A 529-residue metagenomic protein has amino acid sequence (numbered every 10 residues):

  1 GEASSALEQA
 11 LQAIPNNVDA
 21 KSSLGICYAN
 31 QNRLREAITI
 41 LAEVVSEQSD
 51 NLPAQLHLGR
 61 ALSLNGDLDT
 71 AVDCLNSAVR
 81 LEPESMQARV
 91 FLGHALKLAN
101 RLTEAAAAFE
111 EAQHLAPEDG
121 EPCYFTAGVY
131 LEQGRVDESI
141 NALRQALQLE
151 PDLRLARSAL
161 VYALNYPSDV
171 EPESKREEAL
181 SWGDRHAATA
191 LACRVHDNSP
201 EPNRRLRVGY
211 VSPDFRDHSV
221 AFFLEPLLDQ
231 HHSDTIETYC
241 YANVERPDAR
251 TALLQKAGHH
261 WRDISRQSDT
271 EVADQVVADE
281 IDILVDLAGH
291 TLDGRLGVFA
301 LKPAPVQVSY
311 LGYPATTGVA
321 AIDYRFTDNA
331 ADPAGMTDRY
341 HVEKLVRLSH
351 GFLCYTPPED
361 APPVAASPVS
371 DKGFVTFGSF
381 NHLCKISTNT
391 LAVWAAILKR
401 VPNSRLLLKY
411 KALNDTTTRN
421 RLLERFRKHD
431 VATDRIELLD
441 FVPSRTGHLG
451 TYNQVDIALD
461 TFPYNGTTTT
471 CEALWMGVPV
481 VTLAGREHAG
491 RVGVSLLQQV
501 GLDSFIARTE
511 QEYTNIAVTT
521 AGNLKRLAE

Functional and structural regions predicted by a protein language model:
G1-F374, A392, E424-V431, L438 (+6 more regions): Alpha-helical solenoid repeat scaffolds of the TPR/TPR-like class and their adjacent stem/linker regions that mediate
V211, Y241, F380, L407-K409 (+1 more regions): Short hydrophobic segments within beta-strands
N381-L383, A396-K399, N403, L408-K428 (+2 more regions): C-terminal amphipathic helix plus adjacent low-complexity, charged tail appended to glycosyltransferase catalytic
L383-N389: Serine-hydrolase-like catalytic core of hydrolytic proteins
N389-L391, V401: Glycine-rich, aromatic-lined ligand/substrate-binding cores of catalytic and carbohydrate-binding domains
L459, A473: Donor-sugar nucleotide-binding helix/loop cap in glycosyltransferases
T461-P463: A short structural motif in glycosyltransferase catalytic domains
